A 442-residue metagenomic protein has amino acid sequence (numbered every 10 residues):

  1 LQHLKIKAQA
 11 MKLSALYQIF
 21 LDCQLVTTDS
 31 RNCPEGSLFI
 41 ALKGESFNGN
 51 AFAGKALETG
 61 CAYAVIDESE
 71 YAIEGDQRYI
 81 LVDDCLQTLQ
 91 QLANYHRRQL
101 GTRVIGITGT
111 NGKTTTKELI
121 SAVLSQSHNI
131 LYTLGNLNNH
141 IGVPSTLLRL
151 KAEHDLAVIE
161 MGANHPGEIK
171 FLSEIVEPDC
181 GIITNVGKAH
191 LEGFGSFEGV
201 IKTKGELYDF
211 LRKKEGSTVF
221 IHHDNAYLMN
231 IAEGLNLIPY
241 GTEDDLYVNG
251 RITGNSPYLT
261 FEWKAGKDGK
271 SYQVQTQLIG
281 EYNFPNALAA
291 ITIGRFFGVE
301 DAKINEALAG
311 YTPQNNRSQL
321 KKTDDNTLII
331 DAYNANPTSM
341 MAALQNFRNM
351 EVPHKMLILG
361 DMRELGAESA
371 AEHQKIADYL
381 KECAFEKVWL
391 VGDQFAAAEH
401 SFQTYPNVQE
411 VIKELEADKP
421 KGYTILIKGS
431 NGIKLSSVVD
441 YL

Functional and structural regions predicted by a protein language model:
L1-Q91, Y95, N349-V352, D378-G392 (+1 more regions): N-terminal leader/targeting and accessory segments in enzymes
K7, Q87-H223, Y227-L235, K270 (+3 more regions): Phosphate-binding loop of NTP-binding sites
S30-A41, I141, S145-A157, D324 (+1 more regions): Mobile, glycine- and charge-enriched loop segments and immediately flanking short secondary-structure elements within
S37, A56, L92, I107 (+13 more regions): Residue-level signal for inorganic ion chemistry
G44-F47, Q314-N316, Y333-F402, S430: Active-site beta-alpha connecting loops in nucleotide-dependent enzymes
D67-G75, I182-T327, V352-P353, D378-K387 (+1 more regions): Acidic, Mg2+-coordinating active-site environments of NTP-dependent enzymes
I107, N315-R317, G432, S436-V438: ATP-dependent carboxylate/acyl-activation modules
T404, Y423-D440: Peripheral docking tails and interdomain loops at the edges of cofactor- or intermediate-handling domains
